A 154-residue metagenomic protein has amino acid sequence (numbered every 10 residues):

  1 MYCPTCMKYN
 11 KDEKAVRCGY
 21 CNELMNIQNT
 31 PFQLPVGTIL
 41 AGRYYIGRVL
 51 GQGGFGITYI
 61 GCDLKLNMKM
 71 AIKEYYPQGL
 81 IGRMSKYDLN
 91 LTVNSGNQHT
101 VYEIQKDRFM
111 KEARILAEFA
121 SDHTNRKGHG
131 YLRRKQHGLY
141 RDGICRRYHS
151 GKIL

Functional and structural regions predicted by a protein language model:
I27-I46: A short, low-complexity linker immediately N-terminal to eukaryotic Hanks-type protein kinase catalytic domains
G47-G53, T58: Protein kinase glycine-rich loop
G51, K111, A120-T124, R146: Flexible N-lobe loop architecture of eukaryotic-like protein kinase catalytic domains
C62-M70, Y76-I81: Conserved N-lobe loop of protein kinases adjacent to the ATP-binding glycine-rich P-loop
M68, N125, H137-G138: Residues on conserved beta-strands of the protein kinase catalytic domain
G82-F119: AlphaC helix of the eukaryotic protein kinase fold
Y131: Activation-segment/catalytic-loop signature of the eukaryotic protein kinase fold
R134-H149, I153: Conserved short submotifs of the Hanks-type protein kinase catalytic core that shape the nucleotide-binding pocket
